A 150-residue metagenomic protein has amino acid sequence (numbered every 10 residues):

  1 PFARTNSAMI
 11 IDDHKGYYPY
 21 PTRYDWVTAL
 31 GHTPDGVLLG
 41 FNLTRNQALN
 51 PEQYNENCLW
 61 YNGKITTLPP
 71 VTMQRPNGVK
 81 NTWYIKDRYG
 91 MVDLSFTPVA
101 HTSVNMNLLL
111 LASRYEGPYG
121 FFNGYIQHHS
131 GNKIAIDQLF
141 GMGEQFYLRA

Functional and structural regions predicted by a protein language model:
P1-A150: Structured soluble/peripheral alpha/beta segments that form catalytic or ligand/cofactor-binding pockets
